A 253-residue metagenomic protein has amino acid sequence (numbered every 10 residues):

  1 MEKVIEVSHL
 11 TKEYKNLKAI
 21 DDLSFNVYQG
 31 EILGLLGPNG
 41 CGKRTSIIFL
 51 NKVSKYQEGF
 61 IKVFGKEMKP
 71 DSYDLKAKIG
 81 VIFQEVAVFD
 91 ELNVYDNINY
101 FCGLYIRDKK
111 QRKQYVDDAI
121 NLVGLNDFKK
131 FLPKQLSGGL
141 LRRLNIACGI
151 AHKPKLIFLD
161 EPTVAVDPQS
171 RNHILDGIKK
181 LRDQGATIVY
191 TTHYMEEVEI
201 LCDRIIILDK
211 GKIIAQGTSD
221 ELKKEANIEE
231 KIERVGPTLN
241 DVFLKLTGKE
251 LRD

Functional and structural regions predicted by a protein language model:
G59-P70, L75: Conserved ABC transporter NBD signature motif
N99, G103, K110-F128: Conserved ABC ATPase "signature" region
L132-G139: Conserved ABC ATPase signature
I157-E161: Catalytic Walker B motif of ABC-type/P-loop ATPase nucleotide-binding domains
V198-I200: A short, surface-exposed alpha-helical micro-motif characterized by mixed small hydrophobic and charged/polar residues
Q216-G217: ABC ATPase "signature
